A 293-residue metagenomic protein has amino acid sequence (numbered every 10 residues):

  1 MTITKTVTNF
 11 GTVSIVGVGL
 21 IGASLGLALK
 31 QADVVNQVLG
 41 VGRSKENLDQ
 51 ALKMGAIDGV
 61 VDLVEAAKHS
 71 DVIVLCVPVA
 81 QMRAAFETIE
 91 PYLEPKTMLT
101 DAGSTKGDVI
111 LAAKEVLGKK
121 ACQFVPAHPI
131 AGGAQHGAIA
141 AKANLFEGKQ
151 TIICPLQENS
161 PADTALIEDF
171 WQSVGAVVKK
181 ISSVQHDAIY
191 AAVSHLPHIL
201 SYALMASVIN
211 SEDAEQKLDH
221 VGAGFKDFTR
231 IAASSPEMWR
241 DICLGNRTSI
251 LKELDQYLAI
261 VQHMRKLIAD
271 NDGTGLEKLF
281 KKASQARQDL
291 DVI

Functional and structural regions predicted by a protein language model:
T2-A67: NAD(P)+-binding Rossmann beta1-loop-alpha1 motif at the extreme N-terminus of oxidoreductases
T12, Q37, Q123, Q150 (+1 more regions): Residues at the starts of beta-strands that form the adenosine-phosphate
L63-M98: Rossmann-like NAD(P)-binding element
V77-P78, G103, P155: Glycine-rich, N-terminal phosphate-binding loop of Rossmann-like dinucleotide-binding domains
T88-I139: Rossmann-like NAD(P)(H) cofactor-binding subdomain of soluble oxidoreductases
A143-R230: Internal alpha-helical scaffold of NAD(P)-dependent oxidoreductase catalytic cores
A214-A283: Interdomain hinge/lid region at the active-site interface of Rossmann-like NAD(P)-dependent oxidoreductases
